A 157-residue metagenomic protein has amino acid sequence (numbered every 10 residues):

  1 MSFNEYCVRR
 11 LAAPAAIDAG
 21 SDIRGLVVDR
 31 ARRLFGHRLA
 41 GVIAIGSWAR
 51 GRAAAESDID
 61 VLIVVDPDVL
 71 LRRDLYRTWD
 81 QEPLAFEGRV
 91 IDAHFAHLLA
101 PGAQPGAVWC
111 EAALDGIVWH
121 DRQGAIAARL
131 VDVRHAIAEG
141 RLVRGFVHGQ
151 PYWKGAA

Functional and structural regions predicted by a protein language model:
M1-A40, R50-A55, D66-A157: Catalytic core of pol beta-like nucleotidyltransferases
S47: Recognition helix of helix-turn-helix/homeodomain-like DNA-binding domains that insert into the DNA major groove
S57-I59: Short, conserved active-site loops that position catalytic residues or coordinate cofactors/metal ions across diverse
V61-I63: Short beta-strand->loop micro-motif that forms the acidic, two-metal-ion catalytic signature in nucleotide-processing
